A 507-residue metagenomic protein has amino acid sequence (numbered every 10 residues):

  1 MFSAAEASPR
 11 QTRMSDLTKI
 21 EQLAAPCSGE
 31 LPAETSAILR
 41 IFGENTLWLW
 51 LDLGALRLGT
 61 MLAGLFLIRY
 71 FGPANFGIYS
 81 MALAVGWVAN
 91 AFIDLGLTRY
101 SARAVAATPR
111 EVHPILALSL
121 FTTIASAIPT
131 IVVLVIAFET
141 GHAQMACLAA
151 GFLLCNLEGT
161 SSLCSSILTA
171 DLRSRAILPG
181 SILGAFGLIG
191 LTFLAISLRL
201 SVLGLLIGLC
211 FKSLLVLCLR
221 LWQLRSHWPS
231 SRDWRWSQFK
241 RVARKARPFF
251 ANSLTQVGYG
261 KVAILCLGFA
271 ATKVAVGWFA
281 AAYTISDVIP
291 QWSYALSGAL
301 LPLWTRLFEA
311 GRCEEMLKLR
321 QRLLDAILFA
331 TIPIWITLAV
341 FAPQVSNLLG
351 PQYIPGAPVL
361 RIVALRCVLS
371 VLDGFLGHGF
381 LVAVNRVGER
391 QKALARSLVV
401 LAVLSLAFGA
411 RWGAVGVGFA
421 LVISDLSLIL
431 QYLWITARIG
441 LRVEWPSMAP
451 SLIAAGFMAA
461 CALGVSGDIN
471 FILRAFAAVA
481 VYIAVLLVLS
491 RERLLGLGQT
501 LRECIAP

Functional and structural regions predicted by a protein language model:
F2-T35, L463-P507: Membrane-proximal transmembrane or re-entrant/amphipathic helices at the cytosolic face
S8, A24-I38, A149, R175 (+7 more regions): Interhelical loop/hinge segments that connect adjacent transmembrane helices in multipass membrane
D16-P26, I38-T98, L188-I189, L209 (+3 more regions): Signature of the first transmembrane helix
E34, P73, I136-G151, Q321 (+1 more regions): Interfacial segments at transmembrane-helix termini and the short loops linking adjacent helices
E44-T60, G184, L205-R220, L224 (+5 more regions): Transmembrane helical elements of multi-pass membrane transporters/channels
T60, I93-P109, T169-A170, A282 (+3 more regions): Helix-loop junctions and terminal segments of transmembrane helices in multi-pass membrane transport/translocation
R103-A107, N156-S181, L365-R396: Membrane-interface junctions at transmembrane-helix termini in multi-pass inner-membrane proteins
L148-F152, P179-S226, K245, A395-L401 (+3 more regions): Hydrophobic alpha-helical transmembrane segments
